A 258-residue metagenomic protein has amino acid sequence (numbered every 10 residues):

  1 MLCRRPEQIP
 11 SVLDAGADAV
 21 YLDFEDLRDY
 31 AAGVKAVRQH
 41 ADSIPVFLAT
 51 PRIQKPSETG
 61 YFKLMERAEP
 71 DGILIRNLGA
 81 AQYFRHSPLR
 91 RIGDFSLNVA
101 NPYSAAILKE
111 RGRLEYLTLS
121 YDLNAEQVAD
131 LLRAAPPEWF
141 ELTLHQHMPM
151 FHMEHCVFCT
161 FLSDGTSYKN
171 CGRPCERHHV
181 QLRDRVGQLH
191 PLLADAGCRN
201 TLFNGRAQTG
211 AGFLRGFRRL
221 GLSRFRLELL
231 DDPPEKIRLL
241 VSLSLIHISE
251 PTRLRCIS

Functional and structural regions predicted by a protein language model:
M1-C3, V20-L22, V46-T50, I73-I75 (+4 more regions): Hydrophobic faces of well-ordered beta-strands that scaffold small-molecule active sites in alpha/beta enzyme cores
M1-R5, I53, D94-N98, A196-T209: Active-site mouth loops of central-metabolism enzymes
P6-Q8, Y30, V46-R85, R90-A100: Active-site beta->alpha loop and helix N-cap motifs at the rims of alpha/beta catalytic domains
D14-V20, D42, A68-D71, H86-I92 (+3 more regions): Glycine-enriched alpha-helix->loop->beta-strand junction motifs that scaffold or abut catalytic
D26-V37, S57, L78-H86, L123-A134 (+1 more regions): Active-site-adjacent beta->alpha loops and helix N-cap segments on the catalytic face of soluble alpha/beta enzymes
G60-R67, A100-G112, E126-R133, H152 (+1 more regions): Catalytic cores of alpha/beta
Y121-D122, W139-R238: Hydrophobic, secondary-structure "cap" segments at the distal end of domains
I246-S258: Single conserved hydrophobic/aromatic residue that forms the stacking wall/gate of nucleotide- or nucleobase-binding
